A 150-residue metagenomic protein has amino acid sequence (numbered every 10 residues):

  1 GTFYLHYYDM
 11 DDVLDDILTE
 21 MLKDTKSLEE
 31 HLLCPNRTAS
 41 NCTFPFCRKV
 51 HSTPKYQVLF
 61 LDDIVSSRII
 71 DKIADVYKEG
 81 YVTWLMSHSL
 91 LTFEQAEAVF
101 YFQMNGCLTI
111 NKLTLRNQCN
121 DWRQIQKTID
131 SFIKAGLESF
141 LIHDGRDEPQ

Functional and structural regions predicted by a protein language model:
G1-L14, K49-F60, I70-E79, D130-F140: Basic/polar phosphate-binding segments, predominantly the helix-turn-helix DNA-binding elements of transcriptional
Y4-E30, F44, K55: An amphipathic alpha-helix adjacent to DNA-recognition modules
D11, S89, L115-C119: Flexible interhelical turns and helix-capping residues at alpha-helix boundaries within structured domains
D24-L28, L32, G106-N117: Solvent-exposed, amphipathic alpha-helical segments
E29-V58: Hydrophobic alpha-helical connector segments
P35-A39, D62, S66, T92-A96 (+1 more regions): Residue-level recognition of alpha-helical structural elements
C42, I64-S89, E94-L108: Amphipathic alpha-helical packing segments from all-alpha helical-bundle domains
K112-Q150: C-terminal peripheral helix-coil segments that are non-catalytic and often amphipathic
